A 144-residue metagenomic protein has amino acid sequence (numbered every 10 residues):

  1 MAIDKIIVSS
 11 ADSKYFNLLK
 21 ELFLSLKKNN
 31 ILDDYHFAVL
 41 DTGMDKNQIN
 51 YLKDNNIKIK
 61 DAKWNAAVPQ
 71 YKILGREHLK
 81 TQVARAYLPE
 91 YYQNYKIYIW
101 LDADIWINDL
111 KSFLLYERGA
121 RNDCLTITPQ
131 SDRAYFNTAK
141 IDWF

Functional and structural regions predicted by a protein language model:
M1-F144: Glycosyltransferase catalytic domains, chiefly GT-A lineage
